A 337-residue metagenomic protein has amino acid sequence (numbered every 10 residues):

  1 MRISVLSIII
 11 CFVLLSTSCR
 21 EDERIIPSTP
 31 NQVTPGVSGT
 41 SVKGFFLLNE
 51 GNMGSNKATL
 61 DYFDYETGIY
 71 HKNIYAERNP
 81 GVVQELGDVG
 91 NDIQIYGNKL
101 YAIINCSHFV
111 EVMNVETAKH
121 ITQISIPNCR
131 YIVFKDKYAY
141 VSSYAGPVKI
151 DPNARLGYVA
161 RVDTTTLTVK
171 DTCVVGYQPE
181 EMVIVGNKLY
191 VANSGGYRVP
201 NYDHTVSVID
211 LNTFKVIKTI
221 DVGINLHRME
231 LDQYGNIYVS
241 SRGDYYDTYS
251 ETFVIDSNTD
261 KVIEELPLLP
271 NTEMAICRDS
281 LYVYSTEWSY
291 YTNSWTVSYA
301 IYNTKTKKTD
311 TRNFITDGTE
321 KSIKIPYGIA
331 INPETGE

Functional and structural regions predicted by a protein language model:
M1-V5: Positively charged n-region of N-terminal signal peptides that target proteins for export
L15-S18: C-terminal motif of bacterial Sec signal peptides marking the signal peptidase cleavage site
R20-E337: Predominantly soluble domains enriched in secretory-pathway, periplasmic, or organellar proteins
